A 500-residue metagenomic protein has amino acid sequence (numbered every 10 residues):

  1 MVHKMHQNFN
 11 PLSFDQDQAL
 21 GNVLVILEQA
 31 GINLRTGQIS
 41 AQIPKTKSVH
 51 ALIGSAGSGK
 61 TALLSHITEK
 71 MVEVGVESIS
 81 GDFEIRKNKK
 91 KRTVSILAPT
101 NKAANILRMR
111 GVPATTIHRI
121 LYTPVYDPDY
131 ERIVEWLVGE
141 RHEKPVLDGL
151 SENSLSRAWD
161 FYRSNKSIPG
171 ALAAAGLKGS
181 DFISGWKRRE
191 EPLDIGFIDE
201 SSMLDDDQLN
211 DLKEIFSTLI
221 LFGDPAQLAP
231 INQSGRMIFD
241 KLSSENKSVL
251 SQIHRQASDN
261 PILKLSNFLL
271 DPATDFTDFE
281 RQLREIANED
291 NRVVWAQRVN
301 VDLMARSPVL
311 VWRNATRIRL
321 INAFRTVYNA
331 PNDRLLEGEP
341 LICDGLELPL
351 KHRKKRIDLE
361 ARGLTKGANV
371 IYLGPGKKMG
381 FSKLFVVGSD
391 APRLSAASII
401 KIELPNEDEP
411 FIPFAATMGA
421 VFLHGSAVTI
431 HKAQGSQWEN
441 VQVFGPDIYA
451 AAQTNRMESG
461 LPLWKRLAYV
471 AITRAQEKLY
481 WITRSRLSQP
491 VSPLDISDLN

Functional and structural regions predicted by a protein language model:
V2-S48: Conserved pre-motif I regulatory segment
Q16, T100, R313, G435: Short, conserved phosphate/pyrophosphate- and ester-handling motifs at nucleotide-, phospho-/glycolipid
N22-Q29, T36-I39, I53-S58, E69 (+1 more regions): Conserved P-loop NTPase motor core of helicases/translocases
V23, Q42-T46, S78, N210 (+2 more regions): Conserved helicase motor core of P-loop NTPases
P44-K47, K91, N101, F182-R189 (+6 more regions): Catalytic phosphate/metal-binding cores of nucleic-acid and nucleotide-processing enzymes, i.e., regions that mediate
K47-A51, T93, I195, T218 (+3 more regions): Residue-level preference for the first positions of well-ordered beta-strands
A51-K70, V74-S78, K91, P99-K102 (+6 more regions): Conserved helicase motor core of SF1/SF2 NTP-dependent helicases
K383-N500: C-terminal accessory regions
